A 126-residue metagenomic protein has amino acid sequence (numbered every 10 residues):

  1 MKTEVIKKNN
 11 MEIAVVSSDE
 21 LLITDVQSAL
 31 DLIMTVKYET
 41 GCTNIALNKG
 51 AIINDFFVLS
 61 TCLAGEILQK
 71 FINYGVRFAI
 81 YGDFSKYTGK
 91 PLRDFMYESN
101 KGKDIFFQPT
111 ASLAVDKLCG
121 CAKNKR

Functional and structural regions predicted by a protein language model:
K2-R126: Amphipathic, Lys/Arg-enriched alpha-helical "gate/interface" segment within cytosolic domains that mediates
